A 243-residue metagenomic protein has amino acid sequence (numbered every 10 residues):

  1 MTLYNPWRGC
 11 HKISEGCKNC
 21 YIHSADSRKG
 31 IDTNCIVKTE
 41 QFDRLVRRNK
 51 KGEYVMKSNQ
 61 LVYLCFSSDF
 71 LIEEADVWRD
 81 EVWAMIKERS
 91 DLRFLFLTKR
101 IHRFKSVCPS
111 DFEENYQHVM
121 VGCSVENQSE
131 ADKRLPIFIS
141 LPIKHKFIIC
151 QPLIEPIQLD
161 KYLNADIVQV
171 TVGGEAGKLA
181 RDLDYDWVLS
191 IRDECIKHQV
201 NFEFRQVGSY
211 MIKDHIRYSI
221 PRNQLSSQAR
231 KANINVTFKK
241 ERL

Functional and structural regions predicted by a protein language model:
M1-R8, K29, I154, D160-L243: Auxiliary Fe-S-binding modules of radical SAM enzymes
M1-V119, Q128-A131, I157-I167: Conserved Radical SAM active-site core
C17, L64, F96, F138 (+3 more regions): Conserved, mostly hydrophobic/aromatic
F66, F96-R100, C123-V125, C150-P152 (+2 more regions): A cross-domain feature marking catalytic cores of carbohydrate-active enzymes and several ubiquitous metabolic/repair
W78-M85, R134-I137, W187-I191: A general structural detector for well-ordered alpha-helical segments in enzyme core domains, enriched
K87-S90, P142, L189, I196: Anion (oxyanion) recognition and catalysis
C123-A131, P136-Q169, G174: Histidine/lysine/aspartate-rich catalytic loop segments that bind and position anionic ligands
